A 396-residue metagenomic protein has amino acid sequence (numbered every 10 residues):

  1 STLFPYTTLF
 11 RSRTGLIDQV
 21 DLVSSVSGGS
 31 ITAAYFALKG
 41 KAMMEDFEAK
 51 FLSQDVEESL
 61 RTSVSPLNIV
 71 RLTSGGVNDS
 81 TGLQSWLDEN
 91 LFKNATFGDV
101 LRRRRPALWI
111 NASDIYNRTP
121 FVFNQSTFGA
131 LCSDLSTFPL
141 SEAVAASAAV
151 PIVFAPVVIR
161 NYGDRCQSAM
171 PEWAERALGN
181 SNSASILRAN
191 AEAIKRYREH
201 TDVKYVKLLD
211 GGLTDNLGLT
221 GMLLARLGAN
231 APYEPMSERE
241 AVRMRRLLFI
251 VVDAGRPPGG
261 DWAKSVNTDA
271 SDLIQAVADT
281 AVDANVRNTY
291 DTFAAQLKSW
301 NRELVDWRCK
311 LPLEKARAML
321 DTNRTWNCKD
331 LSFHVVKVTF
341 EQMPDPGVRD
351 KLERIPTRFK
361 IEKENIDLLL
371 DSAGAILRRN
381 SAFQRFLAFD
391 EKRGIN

Functional and structural regions predicted by a protein language model:
S1, G28-I31, L38-G40, D114-R118 (+9 more regions): Solvent-exposed loop/turn segments at secondary-structure junctions within structured extracellular/periplasmic domains
S1, L16-Q19, G28, T32 (+14 more regions): Stable alpha-helical elements in mature extracytoplasmic
T2-L9: Short, small-residue-biased leader/transition segments that mark boundaries at the very start of proteins
L9, E192-I194, R198-R226, N230-N396: C-terminal helical/tail subdomains of lipid-metabolizing enzymes
F10-V77, T81, N124-C132, D371: Patatin-like phospholipase
L16, G40, D79-S80, V100-R104 (+4 more regions): Extracellular/periplasmic catalytic domains that process cell-envelope and extracellular macromolecules
L60-S74, S85, R102-A225: Active-site gating loop/helix substructures
